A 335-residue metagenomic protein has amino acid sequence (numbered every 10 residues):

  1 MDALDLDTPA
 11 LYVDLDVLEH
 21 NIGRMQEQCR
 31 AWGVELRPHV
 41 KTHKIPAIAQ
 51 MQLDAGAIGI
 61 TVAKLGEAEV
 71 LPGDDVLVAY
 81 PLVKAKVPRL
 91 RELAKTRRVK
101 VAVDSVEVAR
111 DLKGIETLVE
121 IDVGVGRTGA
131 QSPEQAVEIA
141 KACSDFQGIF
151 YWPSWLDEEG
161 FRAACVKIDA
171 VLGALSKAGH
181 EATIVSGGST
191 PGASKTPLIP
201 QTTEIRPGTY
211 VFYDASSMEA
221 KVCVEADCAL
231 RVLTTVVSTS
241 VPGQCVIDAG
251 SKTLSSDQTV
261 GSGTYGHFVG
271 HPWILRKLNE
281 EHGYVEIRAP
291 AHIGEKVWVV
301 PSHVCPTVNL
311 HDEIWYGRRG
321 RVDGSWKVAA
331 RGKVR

Functional and structural regions predicted by a protein language model:
M1-V13: Generic N-terminal amphipathic, Lys/Arg-enriched alpha-helix
L18, K41, L71, V119 (+5 more regions): Conserved, mostly hydrophobic/aromatic
R24-C29: N-terminal signal-anchor module of multipass membrane proteins
V34-E35, K177-I184, I293, H311: Flexible, glycine/charged-enriched surface loops at secondary-structure junctions
R37-E158: Active-site-proximal beta-alpha core segment in soluble small-molecule metabolic enzymes
E116, D122-V224: Active-site loop/helix belt of alpha/beta enzymes
P191-G270: Active-site loop ensemble at the mouth of alpha/beta enzyme cores that anchors a bound cofactor
V241-R335: C-terminal accessory subdomain/extension
